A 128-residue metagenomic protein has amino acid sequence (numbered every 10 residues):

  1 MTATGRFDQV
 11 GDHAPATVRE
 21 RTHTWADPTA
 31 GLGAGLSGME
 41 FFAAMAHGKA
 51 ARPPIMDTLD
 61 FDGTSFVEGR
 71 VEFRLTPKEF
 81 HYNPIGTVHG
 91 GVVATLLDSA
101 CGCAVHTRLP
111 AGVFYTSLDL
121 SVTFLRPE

Functional and structural regions predicted by a protein language model:
M1-E128: Terminal targeting signals and extreme-terminal segments of soluble enzymes
